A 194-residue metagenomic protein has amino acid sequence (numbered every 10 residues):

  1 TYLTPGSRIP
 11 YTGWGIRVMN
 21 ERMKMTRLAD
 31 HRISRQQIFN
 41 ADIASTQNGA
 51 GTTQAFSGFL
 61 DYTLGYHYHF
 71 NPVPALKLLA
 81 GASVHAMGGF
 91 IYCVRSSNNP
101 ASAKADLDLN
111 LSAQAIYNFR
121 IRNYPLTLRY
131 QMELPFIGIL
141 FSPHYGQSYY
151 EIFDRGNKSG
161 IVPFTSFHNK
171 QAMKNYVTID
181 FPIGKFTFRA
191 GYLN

Functional and structural regions predicted by a protein language model:
T1, V18, Q37-S45, A80-F90 (+3 more regions): Transmembrane beta-barrel strands of outer-membrane/channel proteins
T1-R32, Q36, A44: Short glycine/proline- and aromatic-enriched beta-strand/turn motifs that initiate or cap beta-hairpins
T4-P10, Q47-T53, F90-N98, F141-S148: Outer-membrane beta-barrel translocator domains and adjoining extracellular loop/strand segments of Gram-negative
R8-G15, G51-F59, P100-A105, S166-N169: Replace "Gram-negative outer membrane beta-barrel proteins" with "bacterial and organellar outer membrane beta-barrel
I16-T26, Y62-Y68, A82, L111-Y117 (+2 more regions): Residues on the lipid-exposed face of transmembrane beta-strands in outer-membrane beta-barrel proteins
M25-R35, H69-L78, R120-T127, P182-K185: Short loop/turn motifs that connect adjacent beta-strands in outer-membrane beta-barrel proteins
D42-V84: Hydrophobic/aromatic-rich structural module bridging two neighboring secondary-structure elements via a short loop
C93, N98-K185: Outer-membrane beta-barrel transmembrane domain signature
